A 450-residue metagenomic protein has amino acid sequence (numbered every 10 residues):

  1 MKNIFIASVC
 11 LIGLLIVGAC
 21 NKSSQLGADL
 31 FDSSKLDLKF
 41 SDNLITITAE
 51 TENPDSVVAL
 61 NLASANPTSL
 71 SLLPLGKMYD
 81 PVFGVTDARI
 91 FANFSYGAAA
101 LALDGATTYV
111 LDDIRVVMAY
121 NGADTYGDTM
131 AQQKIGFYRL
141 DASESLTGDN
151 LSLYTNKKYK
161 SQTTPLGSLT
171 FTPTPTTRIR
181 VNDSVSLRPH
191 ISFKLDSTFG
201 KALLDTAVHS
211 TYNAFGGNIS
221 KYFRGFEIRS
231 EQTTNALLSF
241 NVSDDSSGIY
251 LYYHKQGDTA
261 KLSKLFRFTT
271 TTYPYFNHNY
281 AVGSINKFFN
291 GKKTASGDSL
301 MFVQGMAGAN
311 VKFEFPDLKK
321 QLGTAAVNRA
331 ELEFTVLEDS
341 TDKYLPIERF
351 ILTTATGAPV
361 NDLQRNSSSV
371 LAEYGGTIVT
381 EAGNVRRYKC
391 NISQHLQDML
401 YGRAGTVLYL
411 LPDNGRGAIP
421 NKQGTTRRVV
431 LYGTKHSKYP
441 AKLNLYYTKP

Functional and structural regions predicted by a protein language model:
K2-P450: Secreted, disulfide-rich extracellular signaling modules
